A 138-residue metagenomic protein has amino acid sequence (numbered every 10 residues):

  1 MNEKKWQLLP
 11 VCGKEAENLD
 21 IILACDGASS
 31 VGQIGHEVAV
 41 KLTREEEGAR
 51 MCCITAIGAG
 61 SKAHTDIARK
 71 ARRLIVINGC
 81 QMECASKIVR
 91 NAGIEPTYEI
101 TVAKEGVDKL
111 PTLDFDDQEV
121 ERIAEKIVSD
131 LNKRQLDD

Functional and structural regions predicted by a protein language model:
M1-C53, A63-R73, M82-D138: Iron-sulfur (Fe-S) cluster-binding modules
I54-G58: Short catalytic/ligand-gating loop segments at beta-alpha or beta-beta junctions within enzyme catalytic domains
V76: Redox-cofactor binding/interface segments in oxidoreductases and associated redox assembly factors
